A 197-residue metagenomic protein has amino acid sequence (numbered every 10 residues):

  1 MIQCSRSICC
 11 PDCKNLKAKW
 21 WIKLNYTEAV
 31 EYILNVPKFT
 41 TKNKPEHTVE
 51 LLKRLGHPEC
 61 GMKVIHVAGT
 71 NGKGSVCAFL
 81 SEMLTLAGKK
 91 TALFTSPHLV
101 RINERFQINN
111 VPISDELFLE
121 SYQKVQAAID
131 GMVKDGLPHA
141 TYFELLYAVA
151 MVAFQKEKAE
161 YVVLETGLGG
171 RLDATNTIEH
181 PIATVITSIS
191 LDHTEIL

Functional and structural regions predicted by a protein language model:
C4, C9-C13: Cysteine-centered motifs
K19-G69, V76, E82-A87, F94 (+1 more regions): Short functional linear segments
K23, L52, H57-E59, L86-E179 (+1 more regions): ATP-dependent carboxylate-amine ligase catalytic core
I33, T70, T91, V163 (+1 more regions): Residue-level signal for inorganic ion chemistry
H66, Q107, V185: Conserved beta-strand segments that form the floor/walls of ligand-binding pockets within enzyme and binding domains
A183-S190: Conserved beta-strand/loop subsegment of P-loop NTPase cores
